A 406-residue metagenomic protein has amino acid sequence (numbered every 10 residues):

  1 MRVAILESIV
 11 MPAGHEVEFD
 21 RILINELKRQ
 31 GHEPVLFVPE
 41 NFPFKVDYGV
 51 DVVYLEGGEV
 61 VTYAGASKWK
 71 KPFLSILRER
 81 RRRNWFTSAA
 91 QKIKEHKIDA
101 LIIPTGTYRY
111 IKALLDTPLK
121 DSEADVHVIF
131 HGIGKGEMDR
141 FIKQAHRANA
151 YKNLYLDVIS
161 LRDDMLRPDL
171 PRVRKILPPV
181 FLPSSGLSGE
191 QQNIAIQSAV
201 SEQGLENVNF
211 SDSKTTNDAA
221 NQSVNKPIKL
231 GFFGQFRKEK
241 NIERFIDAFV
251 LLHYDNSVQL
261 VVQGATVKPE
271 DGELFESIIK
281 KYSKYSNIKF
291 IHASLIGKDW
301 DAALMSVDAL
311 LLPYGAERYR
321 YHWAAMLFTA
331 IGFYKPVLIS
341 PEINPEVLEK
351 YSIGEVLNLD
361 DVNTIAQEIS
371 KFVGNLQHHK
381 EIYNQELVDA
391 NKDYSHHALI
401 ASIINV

Functional and structural regions predicted by a protein language model:
E7-R21, K240: A short, glycine/small-residue-rich beta-strand->loop->alpha-helix junction that serves as a flexible
M11, H32-L77, Y108-R109, A265-K268: N-terminal strand-loop element at the rim of the active site of nucleotide-sugar-dependent glycosyltransferases
H15, D360, G374-V406: A charged, aromatic-enriched C-terminal amphipathic alpha-helix characteristic of glycosyltransferases across folds
K135-I194: A short, active-site helix/loop in glycosyltransferases that binds the activated sugar's phosphate group
Q222-K240, I246-V250, L260-V261: Conserved donor-binding/catalytic core segment of Leloir-type glycosyltransferases
Q259-F275, A293: Glycosyltransferase donor-sugar binding loop
E273-K298: Nucleotide-activated donor-binding/catalytic signature segment of Leloir-type glycosyltransferases, i.e., the conserved
L312-F328, S340-E342, E346-V347: Nucleotide-sugar-dependent
